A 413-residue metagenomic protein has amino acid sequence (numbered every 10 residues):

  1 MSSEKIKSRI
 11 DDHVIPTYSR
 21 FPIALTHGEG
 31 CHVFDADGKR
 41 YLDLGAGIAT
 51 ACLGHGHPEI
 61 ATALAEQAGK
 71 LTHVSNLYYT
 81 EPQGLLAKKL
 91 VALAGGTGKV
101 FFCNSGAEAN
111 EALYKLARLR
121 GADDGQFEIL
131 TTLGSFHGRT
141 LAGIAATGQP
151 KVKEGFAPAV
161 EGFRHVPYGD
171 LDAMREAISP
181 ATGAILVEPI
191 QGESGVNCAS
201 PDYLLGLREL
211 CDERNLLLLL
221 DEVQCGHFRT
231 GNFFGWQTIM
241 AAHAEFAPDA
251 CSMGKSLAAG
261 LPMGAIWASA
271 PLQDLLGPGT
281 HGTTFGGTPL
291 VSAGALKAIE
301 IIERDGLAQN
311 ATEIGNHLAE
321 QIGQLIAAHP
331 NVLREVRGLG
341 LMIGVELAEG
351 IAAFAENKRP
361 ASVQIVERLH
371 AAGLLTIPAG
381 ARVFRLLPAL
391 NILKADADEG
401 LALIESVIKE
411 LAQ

Functional and structural regions predicted by a protein language model:
M1-Q413: Conserved N-terminal phosphate-binding loop of PLP-dependent enzymes in the Aspartate aminotransferase
